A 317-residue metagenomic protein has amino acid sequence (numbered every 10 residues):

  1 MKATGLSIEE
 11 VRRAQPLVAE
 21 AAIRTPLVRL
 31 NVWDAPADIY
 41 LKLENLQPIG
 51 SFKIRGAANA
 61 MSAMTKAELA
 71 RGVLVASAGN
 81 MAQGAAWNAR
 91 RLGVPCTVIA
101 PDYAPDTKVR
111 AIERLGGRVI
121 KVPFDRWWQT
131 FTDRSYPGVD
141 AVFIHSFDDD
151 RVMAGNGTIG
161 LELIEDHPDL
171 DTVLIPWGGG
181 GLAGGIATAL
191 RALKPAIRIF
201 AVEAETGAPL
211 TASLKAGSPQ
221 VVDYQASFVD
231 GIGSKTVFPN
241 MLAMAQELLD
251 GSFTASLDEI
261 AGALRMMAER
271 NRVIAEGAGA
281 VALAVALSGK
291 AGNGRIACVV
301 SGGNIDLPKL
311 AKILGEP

Functional and structural regions predicted by a protein language model:
M1-P317: PLP-dependent amino-acid enzyme catalytic core
